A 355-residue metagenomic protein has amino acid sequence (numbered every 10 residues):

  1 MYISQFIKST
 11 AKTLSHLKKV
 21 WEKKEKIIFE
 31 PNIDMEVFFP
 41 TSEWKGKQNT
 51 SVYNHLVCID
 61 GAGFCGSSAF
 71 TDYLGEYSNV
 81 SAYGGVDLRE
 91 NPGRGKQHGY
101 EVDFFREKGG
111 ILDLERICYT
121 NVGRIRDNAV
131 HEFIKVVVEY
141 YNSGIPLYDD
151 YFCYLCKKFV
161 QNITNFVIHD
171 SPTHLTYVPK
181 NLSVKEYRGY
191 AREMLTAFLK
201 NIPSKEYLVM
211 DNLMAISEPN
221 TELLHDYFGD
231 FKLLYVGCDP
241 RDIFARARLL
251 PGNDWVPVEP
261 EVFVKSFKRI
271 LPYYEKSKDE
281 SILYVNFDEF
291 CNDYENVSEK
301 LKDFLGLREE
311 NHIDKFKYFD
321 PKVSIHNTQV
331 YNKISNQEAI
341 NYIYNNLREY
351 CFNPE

Functional and structural regions predicted by a protein language model:
I3-V52, L56-V57, Y274-E275, E280 (+1 more regions): PAPS-dependent sulfotransferases, especially Golgi type II membrane carbohydrate sulfotransferases
D60-G61: The Walker A (P-loop) glycine that initiates the GxxxxGKT/S ATP-binding motif of P-loop NTPases
S67-V80: A conserved segment at the C-terminal end of the G1
L88-M210: PAPS-dependent sulfation machinery
A197-E206, R269-L283: A structural motif corresponding to the C-terminal end of an alpha-helix and its immediate exit/capping segment
L208-N212, S277-F304: Phosphate-binding beta-loop-alpha motif at adenosine-nucleotide cofactor sites
L223-R248: Conserved phosphate-donor/acceptor-positioning beta-strand/loop module used by diverse small-molecule
D242-K265: A glycine- and Lys/Arg-enriched "phosphate-lid" helix/loop adjacent to the NTP-binding pocket of small-molecule kinases
